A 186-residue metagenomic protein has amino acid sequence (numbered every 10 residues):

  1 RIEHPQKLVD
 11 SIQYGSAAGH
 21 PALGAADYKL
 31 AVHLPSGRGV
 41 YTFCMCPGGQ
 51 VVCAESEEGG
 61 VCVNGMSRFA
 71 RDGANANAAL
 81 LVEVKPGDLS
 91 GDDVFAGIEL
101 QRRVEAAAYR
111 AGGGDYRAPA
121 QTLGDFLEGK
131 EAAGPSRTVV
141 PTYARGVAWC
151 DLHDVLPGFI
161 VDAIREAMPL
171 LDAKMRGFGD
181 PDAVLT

Functional and structural regions predicted by a protein language model:
R1-T186: Residues forming the flavin
